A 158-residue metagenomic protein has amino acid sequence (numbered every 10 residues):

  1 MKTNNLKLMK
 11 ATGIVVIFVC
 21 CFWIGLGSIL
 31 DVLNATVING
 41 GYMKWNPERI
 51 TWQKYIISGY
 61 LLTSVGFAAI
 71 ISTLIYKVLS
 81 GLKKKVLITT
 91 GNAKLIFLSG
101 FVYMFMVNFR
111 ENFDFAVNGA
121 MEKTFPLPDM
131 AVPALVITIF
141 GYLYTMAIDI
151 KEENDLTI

Functional and structural regions predicted by a protein language model:
M1-D31: Cytosolic juxtamembrane helix and N-cap/initiation of the first transmembrane helix
K2-N5, Y76-S99: Cytoplasmic juxtamembrane regions at transmembrane-helix boundaries
C21, F67-I71, G100-N108: Hydrophobic alpha-helical transmembrane segments of multi-pass integral membrane proteins
G25-M43: Membrane-helix interface motif
G40-T63: Membrane-helix boundary elements
S64-L82, G141-Y142: Transmembrane alpha-helical segments in integral membrane proteins
N92-A120: Hydrophobic alpha-helical transmembrane segments of integral membrane proteins
R110-I158: Alpha-helical transmembrane segments of multi-pass integral membrane proteins, characterized by long hydrophobic
